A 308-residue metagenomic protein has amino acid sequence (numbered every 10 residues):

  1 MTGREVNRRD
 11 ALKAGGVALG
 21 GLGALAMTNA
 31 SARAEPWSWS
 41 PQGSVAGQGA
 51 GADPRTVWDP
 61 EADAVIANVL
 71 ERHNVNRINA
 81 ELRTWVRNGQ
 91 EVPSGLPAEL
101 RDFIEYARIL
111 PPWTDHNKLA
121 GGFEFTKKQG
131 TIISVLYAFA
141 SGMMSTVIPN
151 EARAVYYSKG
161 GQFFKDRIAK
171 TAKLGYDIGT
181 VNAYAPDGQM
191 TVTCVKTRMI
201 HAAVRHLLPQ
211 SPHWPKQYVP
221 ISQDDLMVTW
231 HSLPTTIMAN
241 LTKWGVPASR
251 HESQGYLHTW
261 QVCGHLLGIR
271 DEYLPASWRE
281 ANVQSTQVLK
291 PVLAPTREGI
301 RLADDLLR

Functional and structural regions predicted by a protein language model:
T2-W230, P234-R308: Mature, function-bearing regions of proteins
